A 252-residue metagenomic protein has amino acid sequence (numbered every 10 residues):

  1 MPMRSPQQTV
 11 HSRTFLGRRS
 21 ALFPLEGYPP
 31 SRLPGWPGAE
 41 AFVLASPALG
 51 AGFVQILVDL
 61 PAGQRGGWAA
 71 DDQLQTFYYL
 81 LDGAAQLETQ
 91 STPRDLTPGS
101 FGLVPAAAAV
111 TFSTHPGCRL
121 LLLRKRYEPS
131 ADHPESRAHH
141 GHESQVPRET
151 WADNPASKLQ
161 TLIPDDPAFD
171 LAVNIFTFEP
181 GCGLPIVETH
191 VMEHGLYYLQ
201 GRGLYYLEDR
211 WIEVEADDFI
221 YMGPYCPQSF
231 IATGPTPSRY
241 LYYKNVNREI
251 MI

Functional and structural regions predicted by a protein language model:
M1-G52, G117-L171: A short, N-terminal "cap"/entry segment at the start of jelly-roll beta-barrel domains of the cupin/DSBH fold
P2, R13, I186, L196-L199 (+2 more regions): C-terminal functional regions that serve as terminal interaction/effector modules
P37-V43, V54-D72, L159-T161, N174-H190 (+1 more regions): Conserved short histidine dyad/triad with adjacent acidic residue
A48-G50, W68-Q75, D95, A109-T114 (+4 more regions): Short, low-complexity cationic-aromatic patches
D59-P61, A70-L87, I175-E179, T189-L207: Short, conserved beta-strand element in jelly-roll/cupin
F77, S91-A107, D209-P224: Short acidic-glycine-tyrosine-enriched beta hairpin
P93, A106-S130, P224-I250: Ligand-binding loop in jelly-roll beta-barrel domains
